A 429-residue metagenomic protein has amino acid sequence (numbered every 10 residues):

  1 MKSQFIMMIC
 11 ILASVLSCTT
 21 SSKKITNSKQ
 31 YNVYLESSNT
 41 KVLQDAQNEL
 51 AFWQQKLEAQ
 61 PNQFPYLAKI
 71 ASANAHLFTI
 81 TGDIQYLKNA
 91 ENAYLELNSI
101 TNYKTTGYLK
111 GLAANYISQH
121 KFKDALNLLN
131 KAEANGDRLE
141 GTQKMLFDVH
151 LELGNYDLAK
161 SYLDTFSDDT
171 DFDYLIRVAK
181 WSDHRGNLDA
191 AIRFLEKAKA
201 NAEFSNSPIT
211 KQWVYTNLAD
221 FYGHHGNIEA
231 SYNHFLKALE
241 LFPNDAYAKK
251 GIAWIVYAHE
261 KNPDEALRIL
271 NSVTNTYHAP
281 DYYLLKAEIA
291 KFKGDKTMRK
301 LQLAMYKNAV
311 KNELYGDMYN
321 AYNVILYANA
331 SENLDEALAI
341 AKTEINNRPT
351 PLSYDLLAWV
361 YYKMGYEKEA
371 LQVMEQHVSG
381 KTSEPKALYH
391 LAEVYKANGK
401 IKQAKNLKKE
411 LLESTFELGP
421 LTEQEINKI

Functional and structural regions predicted by a protein language model:
C18-G107, N127, K160, N406-K409 (+1 more regions): N-terminal leader/linker segments that initiate helical-solenoid repeat arrays
K29-Q30, F64, T101-L109, N135-Q143 (+8 more regions): Generic helix N-cap/helix-start motif at coil->alpha-helix transitions
L43-A46, I80, I84-L87, F122 (+8 more regions): TPR-repeat structural position
K56, E96-N98, K131-A132, L163-F166 (+8 more regions): Canonical positions in the second alpha-helix
S72, T79, A114, D148 (+7 more regions): Residue-level recognition of tetratricopeptide repeat
L77, T81-I84, Q119, L153 (+7 more regions): Structural motif corresponding to the intra-repeat A-B loop/turn of tetratricopeptide repeats
S167-D171, K199-A200, T274-P280, E288-N308 (+2 more regions): TPR/TPR-like (Sel1-like) alpha-helical repeat modules
